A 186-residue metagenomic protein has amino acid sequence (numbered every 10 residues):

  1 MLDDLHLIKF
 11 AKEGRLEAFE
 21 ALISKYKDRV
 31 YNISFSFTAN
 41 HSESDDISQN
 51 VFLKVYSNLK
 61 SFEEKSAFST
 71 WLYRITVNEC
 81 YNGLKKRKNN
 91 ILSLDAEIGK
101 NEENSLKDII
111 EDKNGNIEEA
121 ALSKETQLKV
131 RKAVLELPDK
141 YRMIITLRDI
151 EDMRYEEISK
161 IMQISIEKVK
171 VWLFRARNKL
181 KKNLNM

Functional and structural regions predicted by a protein language model:
M1-R29, L135, K182, M186: N-terminal module of bacterial RNA polymerase sigma factors
L7, Y31, H41-N58, E151-M153: Conserved RNAP core-binding helix
K12-E13, N40, F52-A67: Sigma70-family region 2
K12-E20, N32-N50, I166, M186: Short, charged helix-capping/linker segments at alpha-helix termini
E13, G99, N104-K107, E111-T146 (+2 more regions): Amphipathic alpha-helical segment used for protein-protein interaction
N32, D46-L53, A67-N78: Structural recognition of an alpha-helix C-terminal capping motif at a helix-to-coil junction
K60-E63, V77-L94: Arg/Lys-rich amphipathic alpha helix in sigma70-family domain 2
V77, Y81, V130, Y141 (+3 more regions): DNA-recognition helix of helix-turn-helix
